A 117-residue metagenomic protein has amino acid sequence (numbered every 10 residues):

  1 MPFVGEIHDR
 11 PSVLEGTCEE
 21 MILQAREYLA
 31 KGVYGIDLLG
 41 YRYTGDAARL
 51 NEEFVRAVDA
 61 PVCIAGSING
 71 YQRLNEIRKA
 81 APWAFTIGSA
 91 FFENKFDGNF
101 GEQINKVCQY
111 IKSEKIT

Functional and structural regions predicted by a protein language model:
M1, E6, K31-Y43, S67-I68 (+2 more regions): Glycine-rich phosphate-binding active-site loops on the catalytic face of alpha/beta enzymes
M1-H8, T44-R73, Q103-T117: Alpha-helix-loop-beta-strand connector modules within alpha/beta enzyme cores
M1-Y43, K106-E114: Conserved anion-binding
P11-E15, A48-R49, L74-E76, D97-G98: Short, well-ordered secondary-structure micro-motifs
T17-E19, F54-V55, K79-W83, Q103-N105: Short, hinge-like loop/turn segments at secondary-structure boundaries
